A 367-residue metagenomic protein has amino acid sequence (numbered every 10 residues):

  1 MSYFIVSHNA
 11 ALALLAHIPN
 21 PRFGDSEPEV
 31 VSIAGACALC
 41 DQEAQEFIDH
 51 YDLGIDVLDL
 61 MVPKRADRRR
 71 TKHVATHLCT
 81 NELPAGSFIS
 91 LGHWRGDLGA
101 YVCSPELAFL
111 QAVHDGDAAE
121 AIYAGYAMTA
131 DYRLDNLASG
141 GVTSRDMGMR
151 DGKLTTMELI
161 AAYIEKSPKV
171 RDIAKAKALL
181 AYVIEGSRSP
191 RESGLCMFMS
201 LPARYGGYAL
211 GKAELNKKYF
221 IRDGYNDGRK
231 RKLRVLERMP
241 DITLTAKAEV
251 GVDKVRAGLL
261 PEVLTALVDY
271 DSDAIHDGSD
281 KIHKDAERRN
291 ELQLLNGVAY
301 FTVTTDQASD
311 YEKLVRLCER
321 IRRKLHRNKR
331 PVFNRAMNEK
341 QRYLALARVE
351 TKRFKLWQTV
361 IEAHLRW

Functional and structural regions predicted by a protein language model:
M1-D172, C196, V332-N334, K340-W367: Short gly/ser-rich loop at a beta-strand->alpha-helix junction or flexible surface loop bordering the NTP-binding
G148-W367: Surface segments flanking catalytic/ligand-binding clefts of nucleic-acid enzymes
